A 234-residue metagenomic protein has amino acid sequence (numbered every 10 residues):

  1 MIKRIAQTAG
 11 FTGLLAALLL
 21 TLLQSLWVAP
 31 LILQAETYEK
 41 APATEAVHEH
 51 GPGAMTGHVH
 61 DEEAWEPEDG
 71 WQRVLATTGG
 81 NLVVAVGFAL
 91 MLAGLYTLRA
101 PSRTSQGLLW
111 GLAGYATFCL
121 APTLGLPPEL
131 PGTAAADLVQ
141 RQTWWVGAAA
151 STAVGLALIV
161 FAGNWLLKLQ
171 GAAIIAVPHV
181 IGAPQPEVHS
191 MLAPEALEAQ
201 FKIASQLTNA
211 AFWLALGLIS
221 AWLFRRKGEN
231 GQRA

Functional and structural regions predicted by a protein language model:
M1-A234: Juxtamembrane/disordered regions of integral membrane proteins
